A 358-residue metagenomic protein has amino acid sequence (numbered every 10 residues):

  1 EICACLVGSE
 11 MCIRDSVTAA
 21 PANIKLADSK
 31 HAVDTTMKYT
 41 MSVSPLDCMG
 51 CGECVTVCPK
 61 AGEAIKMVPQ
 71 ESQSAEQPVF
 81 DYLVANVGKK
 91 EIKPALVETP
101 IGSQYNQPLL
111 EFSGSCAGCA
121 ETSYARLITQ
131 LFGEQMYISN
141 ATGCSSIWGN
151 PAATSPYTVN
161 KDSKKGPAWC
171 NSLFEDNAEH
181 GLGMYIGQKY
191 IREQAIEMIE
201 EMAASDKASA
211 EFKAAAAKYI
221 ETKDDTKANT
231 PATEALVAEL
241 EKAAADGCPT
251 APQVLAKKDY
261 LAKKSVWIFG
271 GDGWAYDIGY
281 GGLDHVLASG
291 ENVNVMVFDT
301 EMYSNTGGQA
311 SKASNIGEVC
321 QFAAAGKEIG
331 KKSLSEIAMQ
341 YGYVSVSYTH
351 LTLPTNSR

Functional and structural regions predicted by a protein language model:
E1-G8, I13, H350-R358: Single conserved hydrophobic/aromatic residue that forms the stacking wall/gate of nucleotide- or nucleobase-binding
S9-N23, S44, E53-S72, S123 (+2 more regions): Iron-sulfur cluster-binding cysteine motifs and their immediate structural context in ferredoxin-like electron-transfer
R14-A22, E53, Q70, E76-F80 (+5 more regions): Short acidic, glycine/serine/threonine-rich loops at helix termini
Y82-P94, Y157-K164, K312-K332: Acidic, Ser/Thr-rich peripheral helices and adjacent loops at domain boundaries
G102-Q107, E111-S115, N171-G183, I191-S205 (+2 more regions): Conserved thiamine diphosphate
S113-T142: N-terminal amphipathic, basic-rich helices that act as targeting or association modules
W148-G149, G247, Q253-L351, R358: Thiamine diphosphate
E175-D246: N-terminal leader/propeptide and maturation segments of large enzyme subunits in energy/redox metabolism and hydrolases
